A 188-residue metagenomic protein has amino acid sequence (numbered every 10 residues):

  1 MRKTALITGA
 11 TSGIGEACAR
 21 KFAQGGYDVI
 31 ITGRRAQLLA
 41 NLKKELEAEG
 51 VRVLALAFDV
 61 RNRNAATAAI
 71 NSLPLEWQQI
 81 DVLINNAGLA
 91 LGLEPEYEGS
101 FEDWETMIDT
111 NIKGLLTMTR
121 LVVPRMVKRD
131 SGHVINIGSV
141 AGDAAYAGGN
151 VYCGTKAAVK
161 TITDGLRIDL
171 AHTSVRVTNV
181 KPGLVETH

Functional and structural regions predicted by a protein language model:
T11-S12, R35: Conserved glycine-rich cofactor-binding loop
Y27-N41: Conserved glycine-rich Rossmann-like NAD(P)H-binding loop of the short-chain dehydrogenase/reductase
A36, A57-A68, F101: The beta1-alpha1 cofactor-binding region of Rossmann-like NAD(H)/NADP(H)-dependent oxidoreductases
E94-E96, S100-I108: Substrate-binding pocket helix/loop in short-chain dehydrogenase/reductase
T119, T155: Active-site helix of classical SDR
P124, I168-D169: Alpha-helical segment proximal to the catalytic Tyr-Lys
S139: Residue(s) in the substrate-gating loop at a strand-loop-helix junction that position the organic substrate next
